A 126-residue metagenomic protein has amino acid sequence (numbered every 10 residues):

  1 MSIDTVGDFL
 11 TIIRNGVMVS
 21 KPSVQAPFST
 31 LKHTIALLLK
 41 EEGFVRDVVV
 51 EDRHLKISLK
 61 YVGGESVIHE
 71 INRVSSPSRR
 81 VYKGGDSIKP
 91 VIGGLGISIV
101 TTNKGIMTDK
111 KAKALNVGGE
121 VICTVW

Functional and structural regions predicted by a protein language model:
M1-W126: Core subunits and conserved enzymes of cellular information-processing and envelope-translocation systems across
